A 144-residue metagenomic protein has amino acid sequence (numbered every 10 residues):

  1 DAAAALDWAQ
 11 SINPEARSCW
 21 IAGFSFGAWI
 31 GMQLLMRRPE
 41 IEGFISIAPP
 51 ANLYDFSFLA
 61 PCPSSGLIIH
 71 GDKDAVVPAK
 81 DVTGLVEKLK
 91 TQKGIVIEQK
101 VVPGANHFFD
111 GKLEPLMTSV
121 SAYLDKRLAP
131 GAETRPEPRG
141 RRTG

Functional and structural regions predicted by a protein language model:
D1-N13: Alpha/beta-hydrolase active-site loop
N13-F24: Alpha/beta-hydrolase fold nucleophile elbow
G23-G27, G31: Gly/Ala-rich beta-loop-alpha elbow adjacent to hydrolase catalytic centers
C62, L67-H70, D74: Short beta-strand/loop motif that positions the catalytic acidic residue of the alpha/beta-hydrolase fold
S64, P78-K88: Short alpha-helix in the alpha/beta-hydrolase fold that links the catalytic acid
K73-V77, H107-F108: Acidic catalytic loop of the alpha/beta-hydrolase fold
L89-F108: Catalytic histidine neighborhood in serine/cysteine hydrolases with alpha/beta-hydrolase-type architecture
A105-M117: Catalytic histidine-centered segment of alpha/beta-hydrolase-like enzymes
